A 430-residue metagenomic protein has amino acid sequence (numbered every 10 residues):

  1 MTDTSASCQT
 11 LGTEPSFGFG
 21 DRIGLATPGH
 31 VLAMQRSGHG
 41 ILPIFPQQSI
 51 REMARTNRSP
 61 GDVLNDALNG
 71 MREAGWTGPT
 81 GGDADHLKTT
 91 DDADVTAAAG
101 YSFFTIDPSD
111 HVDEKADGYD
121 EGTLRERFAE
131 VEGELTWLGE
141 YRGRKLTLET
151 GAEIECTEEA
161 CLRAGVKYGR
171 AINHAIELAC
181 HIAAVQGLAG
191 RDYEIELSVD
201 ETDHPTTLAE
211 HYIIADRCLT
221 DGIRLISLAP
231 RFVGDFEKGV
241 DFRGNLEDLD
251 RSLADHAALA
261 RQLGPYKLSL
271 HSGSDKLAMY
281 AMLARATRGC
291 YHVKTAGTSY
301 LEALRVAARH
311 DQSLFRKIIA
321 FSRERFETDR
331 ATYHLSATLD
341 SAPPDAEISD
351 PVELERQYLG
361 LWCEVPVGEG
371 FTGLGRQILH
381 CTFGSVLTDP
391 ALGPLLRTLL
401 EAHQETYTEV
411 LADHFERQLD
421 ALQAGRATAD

Functional and structural regions predicted by a protein language model:
M1-D66, G70-A74, T90-V112, D117-Y119 (+4 more regions): Active-site capping/gating regions of soluble enzymes
L68, G78, G82-L87: Aromatic/His-enriched, Gly/Pro-containing loop or helix-boundary segments that lie immediately adjacent to catalytic
G78, R191-Y193: Residues at beta-strand starts and edge strands
T80-A84, C161-G169, R243: The substrate-binding groove and active-site-proximal loops of carbohydrate-active enzymes, especially glycoside
G81, E196, K267: Hydrophobic "anchor" residues on beta-strands that sit immediately upstream of conserved functional sites
D85, L197, H271: Conserved, mostly hydrophobic/aromatic
K115-I172: Active-site-proximal, glycine-rich beta->alpha crossover segments in alpha/beta enzymes that shape flexible
E194-E201: Short glycine-rich or small-residue beta-strand-to-loop segments that form or flank ligand, phosphate, metal/Fe-S
